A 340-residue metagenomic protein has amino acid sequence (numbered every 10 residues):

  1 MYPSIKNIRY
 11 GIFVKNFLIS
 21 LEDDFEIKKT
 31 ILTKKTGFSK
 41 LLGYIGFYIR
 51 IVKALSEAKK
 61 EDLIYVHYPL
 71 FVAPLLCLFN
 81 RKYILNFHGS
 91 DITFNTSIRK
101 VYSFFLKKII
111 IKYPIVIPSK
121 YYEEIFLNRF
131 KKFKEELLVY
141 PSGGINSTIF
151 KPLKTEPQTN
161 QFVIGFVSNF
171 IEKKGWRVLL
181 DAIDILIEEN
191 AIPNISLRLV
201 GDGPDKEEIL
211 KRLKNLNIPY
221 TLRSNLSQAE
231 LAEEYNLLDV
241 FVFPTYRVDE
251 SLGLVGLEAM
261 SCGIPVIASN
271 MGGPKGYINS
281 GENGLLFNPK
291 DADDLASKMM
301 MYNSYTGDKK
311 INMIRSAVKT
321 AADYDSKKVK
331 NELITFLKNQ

Functional and structural regions predicted by a protein language model:
V66-V72: Short His-centered aromatic/hydrophobic patch
I110-P152: Donor nucleotide-sugar binding/catalytic pocket of nucleotide-sugar-dependent glycosyltransferases
E156-I185, R198: Conserved donor-binding/catalytic core segment of Leloir-type glycosyltransferases
L210-L226: Nucleotide-activated donor-binding/catalytic signature segment of Leloir-type glycosyltransferases, i.e., the conserved
N225-L226, E233-L238: Short alpha-helical donor nucleotide-sugar binding micro-motif in glycosyltransferases
N236-S251, I264: Acidic donor-binding loop of glycosyltransferase active sites
S261, P265-A268: Short hydrophobic beta-strand element within catalytic cores of glycosyltransferases and related nucleotide-activated
N279-G281, L285-A292, M300-G307, A322: Conserved acidic donor-binding segment of nucleotide-sugar-dependent glycosyltransferases
